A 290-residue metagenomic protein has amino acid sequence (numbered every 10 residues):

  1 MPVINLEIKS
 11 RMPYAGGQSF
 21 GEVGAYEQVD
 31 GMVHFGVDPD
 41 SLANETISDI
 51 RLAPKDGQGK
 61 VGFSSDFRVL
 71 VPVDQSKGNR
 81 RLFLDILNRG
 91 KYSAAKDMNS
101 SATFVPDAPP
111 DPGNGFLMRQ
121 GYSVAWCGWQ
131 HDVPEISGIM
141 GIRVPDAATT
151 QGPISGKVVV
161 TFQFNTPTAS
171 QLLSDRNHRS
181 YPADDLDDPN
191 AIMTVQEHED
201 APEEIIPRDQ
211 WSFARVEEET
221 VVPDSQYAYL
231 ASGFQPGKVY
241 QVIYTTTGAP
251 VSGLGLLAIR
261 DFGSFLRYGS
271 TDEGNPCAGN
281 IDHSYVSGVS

Functional and structural regions predicted by a protein language model:
M1-V289: C-terminal His-loop and adjacent cap/lid subdomain of alpha/beta-hydrolase
